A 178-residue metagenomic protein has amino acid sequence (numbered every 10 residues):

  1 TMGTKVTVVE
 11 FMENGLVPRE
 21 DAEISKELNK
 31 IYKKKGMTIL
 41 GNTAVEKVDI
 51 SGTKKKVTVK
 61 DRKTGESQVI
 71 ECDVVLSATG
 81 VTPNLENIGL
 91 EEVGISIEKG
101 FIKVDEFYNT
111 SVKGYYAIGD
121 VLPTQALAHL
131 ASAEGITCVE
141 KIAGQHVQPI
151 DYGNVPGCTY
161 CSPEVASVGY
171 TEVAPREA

Functional and structural regions predicted by a protein language model:
T1-V59, K63-E66, T124-S132, E140-A174: Rossmann-like dinucleotide-binding cores of NAD(P)H-dependent redox enzymes
V69-P149: FAD-site-proximal beta/loop scaffold in flavoenzymes
R176-A178: Cytosolic Rossmann-like ligand/nucleotide-binding regulatory domains
